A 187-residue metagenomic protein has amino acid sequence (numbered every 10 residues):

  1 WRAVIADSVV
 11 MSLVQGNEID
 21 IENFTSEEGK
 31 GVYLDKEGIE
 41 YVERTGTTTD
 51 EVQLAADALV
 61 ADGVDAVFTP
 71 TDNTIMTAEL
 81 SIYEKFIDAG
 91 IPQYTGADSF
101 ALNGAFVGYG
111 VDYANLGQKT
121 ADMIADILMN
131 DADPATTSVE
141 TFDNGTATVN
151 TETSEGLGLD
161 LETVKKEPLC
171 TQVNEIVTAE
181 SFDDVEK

Functional and structural regions predicted by a protein language model:
W1-A6, V111-A132: Hydrophobic alpha-helical segments within soluble ligand-binding/sensing domains
W1-E37, T137-T153: An alpha-beta-alpha
V10-L13, V42, V64-I75, Y94-G96: Periplasmic-binding protein-like
Q15-D20, T48-E51, D72-M76, D98-L102: Solvent-exposed loop/turn segments at secondary-structure junctions within structured extracellular/periplasmic domains
T45-V60: Structural motif
V52-L54, A101-G110: Glycine-rich, charge-decorated loop segments at or immediately adjacent to ligand/cofactor-binding or catalytic sites
A78, I82-F106: Venus flytrap/periplasmic-binding-protein-like
D126-K187: Hinge/cleft segment of the Venus flytrap/periplasmic-binding protein
